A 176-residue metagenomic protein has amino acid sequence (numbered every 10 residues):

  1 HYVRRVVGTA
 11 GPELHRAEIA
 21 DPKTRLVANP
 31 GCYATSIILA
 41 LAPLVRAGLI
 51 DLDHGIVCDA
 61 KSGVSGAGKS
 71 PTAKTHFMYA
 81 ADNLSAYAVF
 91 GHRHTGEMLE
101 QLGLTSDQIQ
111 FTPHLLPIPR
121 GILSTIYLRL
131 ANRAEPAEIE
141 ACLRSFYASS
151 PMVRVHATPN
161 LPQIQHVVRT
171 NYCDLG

Functional and structural regions predicted by a protein language model:
H1-A80, S85-V89: N-terminal Rossmann-like NAD(P) cofactor-binding subdomain of oxidoreductases, focused on the glycine-rich
H54-A60, V64-G176: C-terminal substrate-binding/catalytic lobe of Rossmann-fold NAD(P)-dependent oxidoreductases
